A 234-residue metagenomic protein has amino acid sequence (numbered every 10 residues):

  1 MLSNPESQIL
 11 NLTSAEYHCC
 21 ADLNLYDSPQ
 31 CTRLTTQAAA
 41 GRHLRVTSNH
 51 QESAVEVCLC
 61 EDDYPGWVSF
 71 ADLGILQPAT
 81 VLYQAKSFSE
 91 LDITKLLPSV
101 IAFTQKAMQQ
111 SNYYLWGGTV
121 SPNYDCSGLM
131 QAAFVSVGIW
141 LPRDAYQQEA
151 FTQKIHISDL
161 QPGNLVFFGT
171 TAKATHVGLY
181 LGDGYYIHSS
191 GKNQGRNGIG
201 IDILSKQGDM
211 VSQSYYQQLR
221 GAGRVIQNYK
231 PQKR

Functional and structural regions predicted by a protein language model:
M1-S14, C58-A107, N112: Boundary regions of SH3-family modules and the immediately adjacent low-complexity/disordered segments in eukaryotic
N4-E6, L10-D27, T35, L181-R234: Aromatic- and glycine-rich peptidoglycan recognition patches
C19-P29, R143-A150: Short, structured beta-strand/loop micro-motifs enriched in basic residues and often containing a Trp
Q37-A71: SH3/SH3-like beta-barrel superfamily modules
N112-P162: Catalytic cysteine-centered active-site loop
L141-Q207: ...with weaker cross-activation on analogous glycine-rich loops/strands in unrelated enzymes
